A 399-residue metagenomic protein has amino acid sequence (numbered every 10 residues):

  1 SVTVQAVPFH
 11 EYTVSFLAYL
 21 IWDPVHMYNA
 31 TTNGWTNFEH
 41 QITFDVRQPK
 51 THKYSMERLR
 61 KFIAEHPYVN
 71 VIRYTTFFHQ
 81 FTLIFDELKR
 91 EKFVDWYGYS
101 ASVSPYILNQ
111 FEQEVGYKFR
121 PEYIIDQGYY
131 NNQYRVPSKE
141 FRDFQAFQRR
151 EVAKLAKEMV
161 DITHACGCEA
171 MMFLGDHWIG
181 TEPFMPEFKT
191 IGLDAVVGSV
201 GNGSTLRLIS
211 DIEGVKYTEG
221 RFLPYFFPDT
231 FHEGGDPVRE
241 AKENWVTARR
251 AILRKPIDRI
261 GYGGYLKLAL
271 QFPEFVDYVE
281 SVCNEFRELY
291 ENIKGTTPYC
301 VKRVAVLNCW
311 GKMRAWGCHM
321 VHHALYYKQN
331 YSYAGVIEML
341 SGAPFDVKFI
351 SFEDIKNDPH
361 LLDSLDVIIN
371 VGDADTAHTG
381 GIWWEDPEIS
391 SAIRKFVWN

Functional and structural regions predicted by a protein language model:
S1-T190, L208, K294: Polysaccharide-binding and catalytic clefts of secreted carbohydrate-active enzymes
T51-K53, V152, A241, Q329 (+1 more regions): A conditional alpha-helix N-cap/helix-loop micro-motif detector
S55, A156, N244, S332-Y333 (+1 more regions): Amphipathic coiled-coil/heptad-repeat helices and related helical stalk/stem segments that mediate oligomerization
L59-R60, N70-F77, F81-I84, Y134-R135 (+3 more regions): Hydrophobic targeting/anchoring helices
E65-H66, T297-C300, L361-D363, V397-W398: Extracellular/periplasmic catalytic domains that process cell-envelope and extracellular macromolecules
H66-Y68, G167, G192, K255 (+2 more regions): Glycine-centered loop/turn motif at secondary-structure junctions
L325-N399: Helical hinge/lid and interdomain linker segments adjacent to catalytic or ligand-binding clefts that mediate domain
